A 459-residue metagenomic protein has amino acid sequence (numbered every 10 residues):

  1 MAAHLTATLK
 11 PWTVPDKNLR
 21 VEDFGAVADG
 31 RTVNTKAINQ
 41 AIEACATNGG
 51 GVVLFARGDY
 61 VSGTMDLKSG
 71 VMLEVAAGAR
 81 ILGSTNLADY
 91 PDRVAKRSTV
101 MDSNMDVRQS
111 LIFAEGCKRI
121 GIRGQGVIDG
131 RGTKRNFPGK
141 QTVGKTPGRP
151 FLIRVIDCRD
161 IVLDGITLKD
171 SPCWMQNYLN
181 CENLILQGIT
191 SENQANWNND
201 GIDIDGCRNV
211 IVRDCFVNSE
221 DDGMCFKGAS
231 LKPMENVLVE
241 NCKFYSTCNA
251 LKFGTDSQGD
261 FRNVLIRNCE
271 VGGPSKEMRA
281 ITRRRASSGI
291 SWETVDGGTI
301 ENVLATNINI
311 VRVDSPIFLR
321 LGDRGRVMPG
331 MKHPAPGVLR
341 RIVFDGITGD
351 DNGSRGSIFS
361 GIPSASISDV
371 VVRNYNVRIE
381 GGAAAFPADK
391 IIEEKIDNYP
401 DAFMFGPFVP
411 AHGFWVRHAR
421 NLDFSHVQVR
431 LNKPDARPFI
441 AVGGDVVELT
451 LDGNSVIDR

Functional and structural regions predicted by a protein language model:
M1-R459: Extracellular/periplasmic carbohydrate-active domains that bind, remodel, or depolymerize complex polysaccharides
